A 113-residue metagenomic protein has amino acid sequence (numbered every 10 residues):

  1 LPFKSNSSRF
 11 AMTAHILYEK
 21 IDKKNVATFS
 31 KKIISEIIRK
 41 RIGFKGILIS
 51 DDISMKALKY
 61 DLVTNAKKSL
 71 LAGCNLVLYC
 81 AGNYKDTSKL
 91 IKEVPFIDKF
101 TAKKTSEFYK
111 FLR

Functional and structural regions predicted by a protein language model:
L1-T101, E107, F111: Second-shell residues forming the walls of enzyme active-site clefts
